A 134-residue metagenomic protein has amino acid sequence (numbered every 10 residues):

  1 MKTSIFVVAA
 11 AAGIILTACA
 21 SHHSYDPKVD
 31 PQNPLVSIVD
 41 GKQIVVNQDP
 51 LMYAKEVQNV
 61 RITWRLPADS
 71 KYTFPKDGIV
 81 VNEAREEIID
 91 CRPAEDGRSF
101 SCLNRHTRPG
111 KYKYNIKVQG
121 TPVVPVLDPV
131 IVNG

Functional and structural regions predicted by a protein language model:
M1-V8: Bacterial N-terminal signal peptides that target proteins for export
I15-A18: C-terminal motif of bacterial Sec signal peptides marking the signal peptidase cleavage site
A20-H22: Bacterial signal peptide processing site
Y25-Q58: N-terminal edge beta-strand
Y53-S70: Beta-strand cores of secreted/periplasmic/IMS beta-sandwich domains, seen most often in copper-related folds
L66-S70, G78, H106, V118-G120: A mature extracytoplasmic/lumenal domain signature
K71-E87: Short, surface-exposed alpha-helix to beta-strand junction/turn motifs within ectodomains of secreted and cell-envelope
C91-G134: Extracellular/periplasmic metallocenter environments
